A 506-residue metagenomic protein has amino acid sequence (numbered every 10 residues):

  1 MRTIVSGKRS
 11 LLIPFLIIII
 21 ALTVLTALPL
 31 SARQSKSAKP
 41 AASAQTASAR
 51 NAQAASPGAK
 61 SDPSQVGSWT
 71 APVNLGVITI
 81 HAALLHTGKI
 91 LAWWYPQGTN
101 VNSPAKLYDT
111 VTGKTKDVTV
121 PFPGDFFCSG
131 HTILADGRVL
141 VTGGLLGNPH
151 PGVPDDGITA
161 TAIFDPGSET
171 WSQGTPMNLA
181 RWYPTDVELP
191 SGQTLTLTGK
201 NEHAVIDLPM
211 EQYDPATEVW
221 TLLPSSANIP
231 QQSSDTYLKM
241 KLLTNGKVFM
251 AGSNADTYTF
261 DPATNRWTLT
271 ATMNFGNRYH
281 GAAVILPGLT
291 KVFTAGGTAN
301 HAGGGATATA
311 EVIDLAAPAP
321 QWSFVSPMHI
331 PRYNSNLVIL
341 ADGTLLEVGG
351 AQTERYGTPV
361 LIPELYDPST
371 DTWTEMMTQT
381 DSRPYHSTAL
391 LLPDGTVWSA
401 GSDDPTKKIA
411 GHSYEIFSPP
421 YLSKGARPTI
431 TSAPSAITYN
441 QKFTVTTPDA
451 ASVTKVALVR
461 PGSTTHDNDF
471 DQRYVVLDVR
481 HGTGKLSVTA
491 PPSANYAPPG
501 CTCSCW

Functional and structural regions predicted by a protein language model:
M1-R9: N-terminal secretory signal peptides that target proteins for export/translocation
V5, P14, P29-A32: Serine/threonine-biased, Pro/acidic-interspersed low-complexity stretches characteristic of secreted/cell-surface
R9, F15-L16, S43-T46: Enrichment for repetitive, rod-forming helical segments
P14-L25: Bacterial N-terminal signal peptides
P29, R33-W506: Kelch-like beta-propeller repeat domains
